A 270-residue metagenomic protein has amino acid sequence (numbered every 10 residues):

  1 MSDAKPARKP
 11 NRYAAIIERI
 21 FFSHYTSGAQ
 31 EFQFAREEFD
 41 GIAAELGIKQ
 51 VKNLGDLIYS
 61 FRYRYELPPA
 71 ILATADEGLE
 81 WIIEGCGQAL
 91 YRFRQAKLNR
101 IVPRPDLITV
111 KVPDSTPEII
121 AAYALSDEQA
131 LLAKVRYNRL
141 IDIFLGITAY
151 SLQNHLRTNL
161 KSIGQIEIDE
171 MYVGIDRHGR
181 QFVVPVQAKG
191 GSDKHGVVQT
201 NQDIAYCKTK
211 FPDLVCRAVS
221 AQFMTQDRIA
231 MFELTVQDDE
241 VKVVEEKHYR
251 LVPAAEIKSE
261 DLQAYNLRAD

Functional and structural regions predicted by a protein language model:
S2-A15, L57-R104: Charged low-complexity interaction tracts in eukaryotic proteins
S2-I48: Positively charged, polyanion-binding regions of nucleic-acid-associated proteins
V112-T158: Acidic-basic catalytic patches of nuclease active cores, encompassing PD-(D/E)XK and other metal-cofactor nuclease
V135, E170-G174, F182-G191, D203: Conserved catalytic cores of phosphodiester-cleaving nucleases, focusing on short active-site segments
L145-R177: Active-site metal-binding core of divalent-cation-utilizing nuclease and nuclease-like domains
I163, H178-F182, S192-Q202: Active-site-adjacent loop/helix micro-motif of nuclease/hydrolase catalytic cores
V184, K189-K194, K208-Q237: Nucleic-acid nuclease catalytic cores
A221-D270: Domain-level recognition of nuclease-like catalytic cores that cleave nucleotide substrates
